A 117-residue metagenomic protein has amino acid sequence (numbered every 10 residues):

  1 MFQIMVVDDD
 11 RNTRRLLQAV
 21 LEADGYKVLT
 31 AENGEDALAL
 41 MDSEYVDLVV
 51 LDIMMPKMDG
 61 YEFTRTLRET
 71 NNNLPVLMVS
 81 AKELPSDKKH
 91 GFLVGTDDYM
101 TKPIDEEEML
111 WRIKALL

Functional and structural regions predicted by a protein language model:
R11-L29: Two-component/phosphorelay signaling modules centered on CheY-like receiver
N33-D36, D59-E62: Acidic catalytic/metal-coordinating carboxylates
D42-E44, T66-N73, V94: Conserved phosphotransfer cores of two-component systems
E44-V50: Active-site beta3 strand of CheY-like receiver
M55: Receiver (REC) domain active-site loop signature in two-component systems and cognate sites in sensor histidine kinases
I104-I113: C-terminal output helix
